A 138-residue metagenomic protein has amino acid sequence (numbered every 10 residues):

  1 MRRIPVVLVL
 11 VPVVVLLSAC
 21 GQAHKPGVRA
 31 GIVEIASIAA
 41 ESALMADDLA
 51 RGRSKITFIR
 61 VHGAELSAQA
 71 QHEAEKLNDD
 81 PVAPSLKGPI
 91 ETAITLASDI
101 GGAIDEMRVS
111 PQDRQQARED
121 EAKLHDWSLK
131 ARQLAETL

Functional and structural regions predicted by a protein language model:
M1-V9: Bacterial N-terminal signal peptides that target proteins for export
P12: Flanking scaffold residues of small Cys/His-coordinated metal-binding clusters
V15-A19: C-terminal motif of bacterial Sec signal peptides marking the signal peptidase cleavage site
C20-H24: Bacterial signal peptide processing site
G27-D105, E119-K123, W127-K130, L134: Alpha-helical segments in soluble extracytoplasmic regions
D105-Q115: Membrane-helix boundary connector in multi-pass membrane proteins
T137-L138: Short, solvent-exposed mixed-charge patches
